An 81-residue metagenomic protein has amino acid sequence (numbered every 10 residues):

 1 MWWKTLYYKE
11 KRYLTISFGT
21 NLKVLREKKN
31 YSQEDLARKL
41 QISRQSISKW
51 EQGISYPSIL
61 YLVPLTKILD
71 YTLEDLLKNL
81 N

Functional and structural regions predicted by a protein language model:
W3-K28: A short, Lys/Arg-rich alpha-helix, primarily the initiator
E27, Q41, Q52-I54, N81: Residue-level detection of the helix-turn-helix DNA-binding "recognition helix"
N30-K49, P64: Short alpha-helical DNA-recognition segment
N30-Q33, S55-Y56, L69: ABC ATPase nucleotide-binding domains
S58-D75: DNA major-groove recognition helix of helix-turn-helix/homeodomain DNA-binding modules
D75-N81: Short amphipathic recognition helices of helix-turn-helix/homeodomain-type DNA-binding modules
